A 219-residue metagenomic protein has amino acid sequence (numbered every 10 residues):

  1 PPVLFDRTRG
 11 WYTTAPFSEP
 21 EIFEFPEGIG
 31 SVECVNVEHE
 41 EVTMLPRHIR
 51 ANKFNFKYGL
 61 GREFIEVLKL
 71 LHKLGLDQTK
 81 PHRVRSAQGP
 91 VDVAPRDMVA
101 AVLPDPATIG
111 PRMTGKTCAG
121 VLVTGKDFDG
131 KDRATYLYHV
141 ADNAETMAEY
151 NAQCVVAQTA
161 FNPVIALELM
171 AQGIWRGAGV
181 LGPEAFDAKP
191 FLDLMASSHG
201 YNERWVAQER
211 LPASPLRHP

Functional and structural regions predicted by a protein language model:
P1-P219: C-terminal catalytic/substrate-binding lobe primarily of soluble NAD(P)-dependent oxidoreductases
